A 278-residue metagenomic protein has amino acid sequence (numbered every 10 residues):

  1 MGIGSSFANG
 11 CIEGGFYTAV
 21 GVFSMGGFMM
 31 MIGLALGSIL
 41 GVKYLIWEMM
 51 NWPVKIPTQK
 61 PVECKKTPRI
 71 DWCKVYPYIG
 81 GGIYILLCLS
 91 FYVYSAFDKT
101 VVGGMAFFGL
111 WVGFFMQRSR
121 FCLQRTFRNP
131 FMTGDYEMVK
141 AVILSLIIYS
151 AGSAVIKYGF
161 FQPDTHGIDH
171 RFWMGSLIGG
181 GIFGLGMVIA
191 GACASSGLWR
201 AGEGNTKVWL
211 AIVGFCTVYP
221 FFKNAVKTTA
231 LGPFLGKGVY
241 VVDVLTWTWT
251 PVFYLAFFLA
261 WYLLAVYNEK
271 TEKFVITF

Functional and structural regions predicted by a protein language model:
M1-F278: Membrane-interfacial helix-loop segments of redox and metal-homeostasis proteins, especially TM-loop-TM junctions
